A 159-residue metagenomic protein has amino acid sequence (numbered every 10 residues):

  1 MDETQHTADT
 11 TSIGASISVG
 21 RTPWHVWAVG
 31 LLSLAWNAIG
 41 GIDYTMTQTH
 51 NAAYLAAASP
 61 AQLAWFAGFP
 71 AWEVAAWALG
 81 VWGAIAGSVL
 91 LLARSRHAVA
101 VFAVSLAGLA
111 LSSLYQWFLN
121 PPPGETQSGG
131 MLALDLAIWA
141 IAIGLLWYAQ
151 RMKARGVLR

Functional and structural regions predicted by a protein language model:
D2-R159: Topology signature of small-to-medium multi-pass alpha-helical membrane proteins
